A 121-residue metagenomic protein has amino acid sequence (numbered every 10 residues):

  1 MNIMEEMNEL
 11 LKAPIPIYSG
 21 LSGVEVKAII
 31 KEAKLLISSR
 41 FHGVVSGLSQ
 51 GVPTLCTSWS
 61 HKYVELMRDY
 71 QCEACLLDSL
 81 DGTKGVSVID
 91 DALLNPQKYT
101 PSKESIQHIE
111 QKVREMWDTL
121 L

Functional and structural regions predicted by a protein language model:
M1-L121: Active-site anion-handling motifs in enzyme catalytic cores
